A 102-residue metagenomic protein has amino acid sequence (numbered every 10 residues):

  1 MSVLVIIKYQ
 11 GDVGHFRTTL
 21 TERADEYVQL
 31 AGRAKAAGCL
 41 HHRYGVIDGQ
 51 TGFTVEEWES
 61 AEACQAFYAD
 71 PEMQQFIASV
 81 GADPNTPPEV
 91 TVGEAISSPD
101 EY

Functional and structural regions predicted by a protein language model:
M1-G52, E59-Q74, A82-Y102: Short S/T/G/P-rich N-terminal loop/turn motif that feeds into the first structured element of a domain
